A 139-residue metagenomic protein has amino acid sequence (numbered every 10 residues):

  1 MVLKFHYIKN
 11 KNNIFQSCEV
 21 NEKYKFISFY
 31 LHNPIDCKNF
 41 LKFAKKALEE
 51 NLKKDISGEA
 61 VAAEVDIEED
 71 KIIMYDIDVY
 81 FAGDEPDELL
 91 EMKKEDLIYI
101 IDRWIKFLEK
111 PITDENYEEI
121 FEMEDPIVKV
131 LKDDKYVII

Functional and structural regions predicted by a protein language model:
M1-I56: Negatively charged, low-complexity tracts enriched in Asp/Glu with abundant Ser/Thr
V2, N10, E19-K25, M92 (+3 more regions): Alpha-helical structural elements
H6-I8, N21, D66-E68, Y75 (+1 more regions): A structural detector for beta-sheet-dominated domains
Y7-K9, S17, F26-S28, H32 (+6 more regions): Intrinsically disordered, low-complexity regions enriched in small/polar residues
K54-M123: Amphipathic protein-protein interaction modules
P126-I139: Acidic, Ser/Thr-rich low-complexity intrinsically disordered segments
